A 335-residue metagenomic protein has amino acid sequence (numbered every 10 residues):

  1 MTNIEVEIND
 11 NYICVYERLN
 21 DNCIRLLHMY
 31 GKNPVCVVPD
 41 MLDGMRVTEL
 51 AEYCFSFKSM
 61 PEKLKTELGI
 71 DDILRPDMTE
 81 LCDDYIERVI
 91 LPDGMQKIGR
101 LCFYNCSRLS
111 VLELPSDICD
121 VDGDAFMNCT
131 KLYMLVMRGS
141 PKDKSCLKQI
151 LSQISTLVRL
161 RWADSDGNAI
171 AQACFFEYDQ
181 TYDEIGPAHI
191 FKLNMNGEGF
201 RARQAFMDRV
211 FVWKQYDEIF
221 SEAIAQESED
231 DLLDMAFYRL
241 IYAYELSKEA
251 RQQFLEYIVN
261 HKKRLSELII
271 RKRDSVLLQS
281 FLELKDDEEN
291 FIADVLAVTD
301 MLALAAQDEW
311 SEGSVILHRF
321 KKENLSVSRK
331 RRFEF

Functional and structural regions predicted by a protein language model:
T2-I4, N9-I24, Y30-T48, M60-K97 (+5 more regions): Structural signature of tandem-repeat unit edges
L50, K97-G99, V121-D122, L278-F281: All-beta strand scaffolds that present successive hydrophobic residues in beta-strands
C54-K58: Acidic, Ser/Thr
D234-A243, L278-L282, S314-H318: Amphipathic alpha-helical elements of HEAT/ARM-like alpha-solenoid repeat scaffolds that form extended
K248-Q252, S280-N290, I316-N324: Ankyrin repeat domain, specifically the short helix-to-loop turn at the C-terminus of the second helix of each repeat
I269-R273, A306-E309: Hydrophobic/aromatic side-chain positions at a characteristic register within alpha-helices of tetratricopeptide repeats
S280, A303-F335: Charge-dense, extended regions
